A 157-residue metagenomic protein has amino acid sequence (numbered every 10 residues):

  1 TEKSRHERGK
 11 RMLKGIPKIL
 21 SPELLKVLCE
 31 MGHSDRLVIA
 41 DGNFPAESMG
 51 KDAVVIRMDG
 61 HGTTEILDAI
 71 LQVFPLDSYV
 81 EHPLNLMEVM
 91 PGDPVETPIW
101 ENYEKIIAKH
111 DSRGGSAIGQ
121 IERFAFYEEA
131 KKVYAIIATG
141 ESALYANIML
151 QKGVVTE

Functional and structural regions predicted by a protein language model:
T1-R11: Short, Lys/Arg-enriched N-terminal segments with co-localized hydrophobic residues within the first ~10-30 amino acids
G9-D59: Long, hydrophobic N-terminal alpha-helical segment
K14, D35-V38, A53-V55, D77-M87 (+3 more regions): Structural motif
G15, I19-E23, G32, H61-E65 (+3 more regions): Conserved active-site and cofactor/substrate-binding residues in soluble primary-metabolism enzymes
V27, M31-S34, A69-D77, N102 (+2 more regions): Change "in soluble alpha/beta enzymes" to "in soluble alpha/beta proteins
S48-K51, L67, A146-Q151: Short, glycine/acidic-enriched capping/hinge loops at junctions between secondary-structure elements
D52-H82: A phosphate-binding glycine/aspartate-rich beta-alpha loop in the early core of alpha/beta enzymes
P91-E157: Glycine-rich, aromatic-bearing surface loops/beta-hairpins
